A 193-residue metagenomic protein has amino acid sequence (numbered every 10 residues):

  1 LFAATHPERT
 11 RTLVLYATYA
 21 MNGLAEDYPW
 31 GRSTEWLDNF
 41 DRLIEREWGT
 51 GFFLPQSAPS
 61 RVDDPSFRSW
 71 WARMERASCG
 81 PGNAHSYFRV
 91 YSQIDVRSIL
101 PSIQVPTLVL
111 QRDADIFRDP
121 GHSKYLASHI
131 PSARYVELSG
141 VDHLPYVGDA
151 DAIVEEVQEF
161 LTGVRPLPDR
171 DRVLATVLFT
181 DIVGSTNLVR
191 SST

Functional and structural regions predicted by a protein language model:
L1: Glycine-rich nucleophile elbow surrounding the catalytic serine of serine-hydrolase chemistry
A4-I44: Flexible "cap/lid" loop of the alpha/beta hydrolase fold
R46-S92, S98-I99: Conserved alpha/beta-hydrolase catalytic His-Asp/Glu region
I103, V109-Q111: Short beta-strand/loop motif that positions the catalytic acidic residue of the alpha/beta-hydrolase fold
I116-H122: Conserved alpha/beta-hydrolase "acid-adjacent" motif
A133-V173: Catalytic active-site module of serine/aspartate enzymes centered on a nucleophile-bearing elbow/loop
V164-T193: Catalytic NTP-binding/metal-coordinating core of nucleotidyl cyclase/transferase enzymes
